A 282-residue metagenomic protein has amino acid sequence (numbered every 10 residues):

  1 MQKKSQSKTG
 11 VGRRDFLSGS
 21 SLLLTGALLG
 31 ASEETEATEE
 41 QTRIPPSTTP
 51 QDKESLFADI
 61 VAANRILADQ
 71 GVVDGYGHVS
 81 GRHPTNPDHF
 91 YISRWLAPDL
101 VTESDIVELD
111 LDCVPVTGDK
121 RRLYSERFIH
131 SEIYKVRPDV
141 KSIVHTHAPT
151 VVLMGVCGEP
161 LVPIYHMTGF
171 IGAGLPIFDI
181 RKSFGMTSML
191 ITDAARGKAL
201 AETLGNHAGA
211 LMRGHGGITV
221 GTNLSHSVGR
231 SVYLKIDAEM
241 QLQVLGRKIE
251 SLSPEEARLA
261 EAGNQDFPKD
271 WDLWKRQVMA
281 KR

Functional and structural regions predicted by a protein language model:
K3, A37-T38: Intrinsic low-complexity/disordered segments
K3-L24: N-terminal secretory signal peptides and thylakoid transit peptides that target proteins across membranes
S18-G26, T38-R282: Glycine-rich flexible loops
G30-A31, A37: Boundary at the C-terminal end of the N-terminal hydrophobic targeting segment
